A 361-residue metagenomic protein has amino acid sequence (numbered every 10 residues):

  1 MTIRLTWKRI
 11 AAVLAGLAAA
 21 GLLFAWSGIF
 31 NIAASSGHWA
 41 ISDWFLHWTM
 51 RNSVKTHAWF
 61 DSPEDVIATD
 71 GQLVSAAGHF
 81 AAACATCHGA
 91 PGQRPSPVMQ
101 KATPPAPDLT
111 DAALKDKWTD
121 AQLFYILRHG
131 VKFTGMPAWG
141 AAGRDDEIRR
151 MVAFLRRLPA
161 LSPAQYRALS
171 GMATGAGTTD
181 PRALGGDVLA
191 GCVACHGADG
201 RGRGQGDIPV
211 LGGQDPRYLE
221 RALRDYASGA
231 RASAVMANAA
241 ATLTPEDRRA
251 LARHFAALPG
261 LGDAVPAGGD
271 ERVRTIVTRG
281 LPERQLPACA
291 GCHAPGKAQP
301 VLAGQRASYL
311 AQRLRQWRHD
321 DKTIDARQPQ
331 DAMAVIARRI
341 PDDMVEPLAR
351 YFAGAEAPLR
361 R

Functional and structural regions predicted by a protein language model:
T2-A90, S96-A102, K115-R128, P137-A198 (+4 more regions): Periplasmic c-type cytochrome electron-transfer domains
Q93, R201-G202, A298: Short, non-ligating residues that shape and space the ligands of small metal-coordination modules and catalytic
P97-T103, D215-A237, P266, A303-Q330: Extended intrinsically disordered, low-complexity coil regions enriched in Ser, Thr, Gly, Ala and often Pro
P104-A106, D146, G206, R306: Extracytoplasmic
L189-V193, A267-G296: Short, solvent-exposed interaction modules
A190-G191, A222, S228, T278 (+3 more regions): His/Met- and acidic-residue-enriched segments that coordinate or traffic transition-metal cofactors and support
P245-R248, P287-R361: C-terminal functional regions that serve as terminal interaction/effector modules
